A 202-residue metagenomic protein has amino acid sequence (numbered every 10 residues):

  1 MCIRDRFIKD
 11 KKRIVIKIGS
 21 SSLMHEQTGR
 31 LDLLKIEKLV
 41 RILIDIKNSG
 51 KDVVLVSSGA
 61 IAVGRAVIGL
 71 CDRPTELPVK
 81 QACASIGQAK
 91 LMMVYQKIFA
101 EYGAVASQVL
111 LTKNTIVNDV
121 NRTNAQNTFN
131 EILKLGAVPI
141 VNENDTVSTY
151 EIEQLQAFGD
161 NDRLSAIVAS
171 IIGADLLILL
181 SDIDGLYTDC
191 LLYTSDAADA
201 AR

Functional and structural regions predicted by a protein language model:
M1-I3, Y193-R202: Single conserved hydrophobic/aromatic residue that forms the stacking wall/gate of nucleotide- or nucleobase-binding
R4-V54: N-terminal glycine-/serine-/threonine-rich phosphate-binding loop
V15-K17, D52-G64, S107-Q108, I140-N142 (+1 more regions): Short beta-strand segments at enzyme active-site cores
T28, A60-E76: Glycine-rich loop at the start of a catalytic domain that most often binds anionic cofactors/ligands
R73-T149: Ligand-binding beta-strand-loop-alpha-helix segment within the catalytic cores of soluble metabolic enzymes
N124, Q156-I171: Active-site glycine-rich loop that binds ribose-phosphate moieties when present
I132-R163, T188, S195, R202: Catalytic-site beta-strand/loop segments enriched in glycine and acidic/polar residues
I167-L192: Acidic, metal-binding active-site segment of PIN/NYN-like and related structure-specific nucleases
